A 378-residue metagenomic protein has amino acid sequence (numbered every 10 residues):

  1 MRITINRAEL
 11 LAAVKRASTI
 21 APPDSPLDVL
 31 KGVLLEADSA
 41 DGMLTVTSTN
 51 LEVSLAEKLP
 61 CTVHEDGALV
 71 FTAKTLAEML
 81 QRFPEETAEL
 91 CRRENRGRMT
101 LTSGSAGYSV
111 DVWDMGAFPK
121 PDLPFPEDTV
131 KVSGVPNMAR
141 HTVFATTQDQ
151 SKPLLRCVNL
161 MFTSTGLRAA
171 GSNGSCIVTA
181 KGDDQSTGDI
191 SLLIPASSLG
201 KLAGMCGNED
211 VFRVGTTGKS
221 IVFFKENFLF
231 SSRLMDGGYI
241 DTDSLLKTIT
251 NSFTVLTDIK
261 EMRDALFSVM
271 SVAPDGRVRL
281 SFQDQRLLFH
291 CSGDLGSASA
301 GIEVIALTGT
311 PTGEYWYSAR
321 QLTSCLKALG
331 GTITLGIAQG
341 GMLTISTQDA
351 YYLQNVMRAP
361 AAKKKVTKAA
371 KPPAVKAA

Functional and structural regions predicted by a protein language model:
M1-A378: Structural preference for solvent-exposed beta-strand-turn elements and adjacent flexible terminal/loop segments within
